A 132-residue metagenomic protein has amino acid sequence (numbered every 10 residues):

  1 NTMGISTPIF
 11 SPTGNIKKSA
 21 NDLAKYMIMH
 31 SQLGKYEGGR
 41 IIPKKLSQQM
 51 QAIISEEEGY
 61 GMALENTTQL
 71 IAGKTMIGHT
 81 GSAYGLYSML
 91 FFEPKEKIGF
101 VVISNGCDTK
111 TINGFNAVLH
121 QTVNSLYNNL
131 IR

Functional and structural regions predicted by a protein language model:
N1-R132: Catalytic loop of the DD-peptidase/beta-lactamase superfamily, centered on the K-T-G motif and neighboring
